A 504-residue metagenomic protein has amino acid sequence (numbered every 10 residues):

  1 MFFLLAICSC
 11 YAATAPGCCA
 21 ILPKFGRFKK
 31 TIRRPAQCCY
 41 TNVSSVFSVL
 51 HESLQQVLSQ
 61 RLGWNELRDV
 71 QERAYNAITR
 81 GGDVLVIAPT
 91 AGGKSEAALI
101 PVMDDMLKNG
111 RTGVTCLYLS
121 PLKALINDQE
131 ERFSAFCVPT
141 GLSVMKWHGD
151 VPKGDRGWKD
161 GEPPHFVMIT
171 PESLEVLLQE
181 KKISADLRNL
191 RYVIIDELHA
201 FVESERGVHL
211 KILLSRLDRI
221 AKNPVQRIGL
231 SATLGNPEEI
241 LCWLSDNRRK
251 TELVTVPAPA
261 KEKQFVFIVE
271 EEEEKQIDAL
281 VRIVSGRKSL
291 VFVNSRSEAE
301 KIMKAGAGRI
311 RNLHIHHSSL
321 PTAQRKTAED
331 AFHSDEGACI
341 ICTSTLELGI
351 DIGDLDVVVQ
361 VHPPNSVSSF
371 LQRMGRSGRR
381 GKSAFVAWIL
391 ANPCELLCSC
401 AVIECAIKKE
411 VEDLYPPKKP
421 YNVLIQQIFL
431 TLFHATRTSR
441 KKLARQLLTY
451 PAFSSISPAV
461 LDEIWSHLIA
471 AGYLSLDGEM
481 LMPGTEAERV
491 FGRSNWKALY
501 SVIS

Functional and structural regions predicted by a protein language model:
M1-C8: Hydrophobic alpha-helical signal peptides and transmembrane signal-/tail-anchor segments that drive secretory-pathway
C8-C10, C18-C19, C38-C39: Cysteine-centered motifs
K24, K30-T31: Polybasic, lysine-rich low-complexity intrinsically disordered segments
V46-Q56, D69, R73, T79-G92 (+3 more regions): Helicase motor core with emphasis on the C-terminal RecA-like subdomain
S59-N65: N-terminal pre-Walker A segment at the start of P-loop NTPase domains
S95: Walker A/P-loop
A487-S504: Short, amphipathic alpha-helical interaction segments positioned at domain boundaries
